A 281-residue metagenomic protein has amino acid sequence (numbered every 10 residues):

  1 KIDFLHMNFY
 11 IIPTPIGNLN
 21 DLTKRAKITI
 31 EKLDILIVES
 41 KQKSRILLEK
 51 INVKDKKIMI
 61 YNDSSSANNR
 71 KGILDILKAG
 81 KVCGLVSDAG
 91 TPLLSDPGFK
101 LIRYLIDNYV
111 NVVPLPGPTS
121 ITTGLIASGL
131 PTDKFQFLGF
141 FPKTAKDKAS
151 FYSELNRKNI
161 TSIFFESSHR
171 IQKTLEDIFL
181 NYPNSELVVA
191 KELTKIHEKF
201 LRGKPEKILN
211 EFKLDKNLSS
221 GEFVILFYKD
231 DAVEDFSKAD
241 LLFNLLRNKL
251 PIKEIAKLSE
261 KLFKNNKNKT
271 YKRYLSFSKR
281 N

Functional and structural regions predicted by a protein language model:
F4-N62: Glycine-rich, flexible N-terminal cofactor/catalytic loop recognition
I30-L36, Y109-V113, T161-S162: Short active-site oxyanion
V53-K56, D75-L77, L101-Y104, S128-D133 (+3 more regions): Short, hinge-like loop/turn segments at secondary-structure boundaries
Y61-S66, F141-P142: Conserved helicase motor
S65-I73: Glycine-rich, highly charged phosphate/nucleotide-binding loops
K78-T123, H169-K173: A glycine-rich beta-strand to alpha-helix segment that forms a phosphate/ribose-binding loop at ligand/cofactor sites
V82, T161, F165-N281: A contiguous loop/helix-start segment that scaffolds small-molecule binding in enzyme catalytic cores
K100-K158: Class I SAM-dependent methyltransferase SAM-binding "motif I" and its flanking Rossmann-like core
